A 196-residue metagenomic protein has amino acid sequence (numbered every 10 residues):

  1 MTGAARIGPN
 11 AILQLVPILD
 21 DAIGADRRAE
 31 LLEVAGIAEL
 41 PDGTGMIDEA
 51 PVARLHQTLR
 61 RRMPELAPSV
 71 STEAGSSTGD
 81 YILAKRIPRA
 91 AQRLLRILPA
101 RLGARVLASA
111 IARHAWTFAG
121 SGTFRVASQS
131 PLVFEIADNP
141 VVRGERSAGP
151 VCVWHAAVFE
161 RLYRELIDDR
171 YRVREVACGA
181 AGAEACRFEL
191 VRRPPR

Functional and structural regions predicted by a protein language model:
M1-P131, N139-P150, G179-A185, P194-R196: N-terminal accessory segment detector
V153-D168: Active-site helix/loop of acyl-thioester processing domains in fatty-acid/polyketide metabolism, spanning hotdog-fold
R170-G179: Long, charged, glycine-rich C-terminal linkers/tails
